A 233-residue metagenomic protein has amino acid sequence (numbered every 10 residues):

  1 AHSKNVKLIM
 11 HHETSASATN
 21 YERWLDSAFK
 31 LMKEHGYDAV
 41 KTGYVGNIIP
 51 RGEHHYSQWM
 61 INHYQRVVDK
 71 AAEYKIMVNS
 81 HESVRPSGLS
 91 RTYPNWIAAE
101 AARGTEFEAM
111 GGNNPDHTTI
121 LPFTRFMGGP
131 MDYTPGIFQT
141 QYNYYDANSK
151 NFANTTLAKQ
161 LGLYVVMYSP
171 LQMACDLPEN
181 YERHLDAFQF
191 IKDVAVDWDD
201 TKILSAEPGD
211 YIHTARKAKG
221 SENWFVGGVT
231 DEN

Functional and structural regions predicted by a protein language model:
A1-F152, T156: Aromatic- and carboxylate-enriched substrate-binding clefts and catalytic-loop regions of carbohydrate-active enzymes
L8, Y74-I76, N95, G129 (+4 more regions): Structural beta-strand/beta-sheet cores of well-ordered domains, especially the beta-sheet scaffolds that support
S15, S83-R85, F138, L171-M173 (+2 more regions): Short, glycine-/Ser/Thr-/acidic-enriched flexible segments
Y44-G46, P178-N180, T230: A mature extracytoplasmic/lumenal domain signature
A71, K75, P170-A174, A195-W198 (+2 more regions): Alpha-helix capping/termination and helix-coil
N79, D176, F225-G227: Short catalytic-loop micro-motif centered on adjacent basic/acidic residues
A158-E207: Catalytic cores of secreted or luminal carbohydrate-active enzymes
P208-N233: Carbohydrate-binding surface patches
